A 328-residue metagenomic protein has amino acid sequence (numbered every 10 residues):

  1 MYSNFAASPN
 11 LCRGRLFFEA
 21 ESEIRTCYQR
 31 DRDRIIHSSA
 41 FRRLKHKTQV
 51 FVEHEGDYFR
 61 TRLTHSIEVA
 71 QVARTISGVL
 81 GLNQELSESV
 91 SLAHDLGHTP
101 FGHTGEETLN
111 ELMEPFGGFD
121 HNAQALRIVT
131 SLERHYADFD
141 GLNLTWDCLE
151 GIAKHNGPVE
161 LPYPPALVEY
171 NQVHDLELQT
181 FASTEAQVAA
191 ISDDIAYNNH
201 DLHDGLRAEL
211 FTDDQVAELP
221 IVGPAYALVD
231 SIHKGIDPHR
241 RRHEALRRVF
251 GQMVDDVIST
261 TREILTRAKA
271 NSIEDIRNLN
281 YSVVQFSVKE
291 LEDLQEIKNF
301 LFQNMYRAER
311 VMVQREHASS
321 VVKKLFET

Functional and structural regions predicted by a protein language model:
M1-S66, A70-I76, Q84-E85, G105 (+2 more regions): Histidine-centered, transition-metal-coordinating active-site segments
S89-V90: Active-site alpha-helix of zinc metalloproteases
A93, G97-F101, A196: Short active-site segment of divalent metal-dependent hydrolases/proteases that encodes the spacing between
G102-L112: A glycine- and small-aliphatic-rich helix-loop capping segment at beta-alpha/alpha-beta transitions that lines
E114-F116: Aromatic/His-enriched, Gly/Pro-containing loop or helix-boundary segments that lie immediately adjacent to catalytic
